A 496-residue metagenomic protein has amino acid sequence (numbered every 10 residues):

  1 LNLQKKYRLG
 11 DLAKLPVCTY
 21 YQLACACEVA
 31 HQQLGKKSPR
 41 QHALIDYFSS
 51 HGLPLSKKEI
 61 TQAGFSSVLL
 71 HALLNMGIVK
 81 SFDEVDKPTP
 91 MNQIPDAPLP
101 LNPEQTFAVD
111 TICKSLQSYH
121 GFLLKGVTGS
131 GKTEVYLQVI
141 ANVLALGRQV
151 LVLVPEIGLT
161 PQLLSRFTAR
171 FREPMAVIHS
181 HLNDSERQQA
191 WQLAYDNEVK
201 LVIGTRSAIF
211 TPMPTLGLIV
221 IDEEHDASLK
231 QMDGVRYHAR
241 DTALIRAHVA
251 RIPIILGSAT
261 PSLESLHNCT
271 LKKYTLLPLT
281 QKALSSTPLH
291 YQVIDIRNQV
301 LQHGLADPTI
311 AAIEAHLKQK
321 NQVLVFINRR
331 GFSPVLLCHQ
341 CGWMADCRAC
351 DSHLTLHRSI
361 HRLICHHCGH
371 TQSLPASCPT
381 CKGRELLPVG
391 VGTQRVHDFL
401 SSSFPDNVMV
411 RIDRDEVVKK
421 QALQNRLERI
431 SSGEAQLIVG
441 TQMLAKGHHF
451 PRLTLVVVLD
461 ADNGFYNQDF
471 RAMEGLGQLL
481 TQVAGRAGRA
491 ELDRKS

Functional and structural regions predicted by a protein language model:
L1-V154, D415: Pre-Walker A segment
D96-N102, T106-D110, S118-K495: Inter-lobe coupling/hinge segments of SF2-like helicase ATPases
